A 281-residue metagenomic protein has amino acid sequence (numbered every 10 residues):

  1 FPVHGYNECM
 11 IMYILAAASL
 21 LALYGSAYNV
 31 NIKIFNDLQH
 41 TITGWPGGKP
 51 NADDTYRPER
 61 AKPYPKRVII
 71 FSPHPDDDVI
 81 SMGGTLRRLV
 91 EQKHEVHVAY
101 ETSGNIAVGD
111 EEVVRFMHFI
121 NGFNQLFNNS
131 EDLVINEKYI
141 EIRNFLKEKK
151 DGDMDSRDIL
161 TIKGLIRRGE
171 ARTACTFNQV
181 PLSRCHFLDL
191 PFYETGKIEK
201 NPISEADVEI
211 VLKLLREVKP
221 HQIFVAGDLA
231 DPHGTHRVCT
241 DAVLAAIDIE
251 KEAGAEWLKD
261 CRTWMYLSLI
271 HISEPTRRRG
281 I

Functional and structural regions predicted by a protein language model:
F1-F71, R88-Q92, I106-N129, D151-S273 (+1 more regions): Metal-dependent de-N-acetylase/amidase catalytic core
I70-V79: Short, glycine-rich nucleotide/cofactor-binding loops
D78-I80, A230-D231: A short, conserved beta-strand element in the Rossmann-like catalytic core that flanks the donor/metal-binding loop
V79-V98, S103: Histidine-anchored nucleotide/phosphate-binding helix
F127, E131-K150: Mixed-charge, low-complexity intrinsically disordered segments
